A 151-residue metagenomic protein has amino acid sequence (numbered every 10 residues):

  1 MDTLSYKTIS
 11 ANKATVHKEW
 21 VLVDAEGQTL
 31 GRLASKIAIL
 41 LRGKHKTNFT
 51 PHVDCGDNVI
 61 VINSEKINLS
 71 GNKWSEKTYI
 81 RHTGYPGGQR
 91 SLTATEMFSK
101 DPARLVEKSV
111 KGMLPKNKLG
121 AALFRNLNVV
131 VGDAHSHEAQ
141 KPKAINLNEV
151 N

Functional and structural regions predicted by a protein language model:
M1-K108, K118, S136-N151: Ribosome large-subunit tunnel/peptidyl-transferase-proximal elements
V106-E107, K111, F124: Hydrophobic, well-ordered secondary-structure segments
G120-V130, S136: C-terminal structural segments of small proteins and small subunits
